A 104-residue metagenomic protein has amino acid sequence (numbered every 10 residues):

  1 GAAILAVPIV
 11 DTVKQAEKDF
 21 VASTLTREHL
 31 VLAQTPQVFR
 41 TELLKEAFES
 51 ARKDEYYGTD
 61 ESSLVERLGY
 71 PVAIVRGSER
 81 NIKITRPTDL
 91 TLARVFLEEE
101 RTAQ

Functional and structural regions predicted by a protein language model:
G1-V75, Q104: Conserved core of the sugar-phosphate nucleotidyltransferase
T12, L90-T91: Short, acidic Gly/Pro/Ser/Thr-rich loop/turn segments
D60-E61, E79-R80, T91-Q104: SAM-dependent methyltransferases
